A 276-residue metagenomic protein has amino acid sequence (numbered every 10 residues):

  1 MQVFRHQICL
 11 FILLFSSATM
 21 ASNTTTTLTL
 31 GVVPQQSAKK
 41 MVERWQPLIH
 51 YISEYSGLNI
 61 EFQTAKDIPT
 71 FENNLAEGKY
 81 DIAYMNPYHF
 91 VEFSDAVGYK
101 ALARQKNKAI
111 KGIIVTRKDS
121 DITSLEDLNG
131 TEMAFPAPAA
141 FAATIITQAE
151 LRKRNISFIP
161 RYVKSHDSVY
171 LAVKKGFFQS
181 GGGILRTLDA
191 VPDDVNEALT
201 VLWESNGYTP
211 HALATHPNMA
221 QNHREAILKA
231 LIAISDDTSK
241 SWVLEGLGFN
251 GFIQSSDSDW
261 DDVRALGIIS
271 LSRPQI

Functional and structural regions predicted by a protein language model:
M1-I8: Bacterial N-terminal signal peptides that target proteins for export
S16-A18: N-terminal signal peptide c-region/cleavage motif recognized by signal peptidases
S22-H89: Extracytoplasmic small-molecule ligand-binding "clamshell" domains of the periplasmic binding protein/Venus flytrap
T29-Q35, M41, E126-A143: Short loop->beta-strand "edge-of-pocket" segments that line small-molecule binding or catalytic clefts across diverse
T29-Q35, M41, N107-T116, D194-L231 (+2 more regions): Periplasmic-binding protein-like
P69-A83, A96-V97, E126, D167-G182 (+1 more regions): Short helices/loops that flank or line small-molecule/ion binding pockets
E92-T116: Glycine/small-residue-rich loop that forms an oxyanion/phosphate-binding "nest" at active or ligand-binding sites
S120, T131-N222: Pocket-lining segment of extracytoplasmic ligand-binding domains
